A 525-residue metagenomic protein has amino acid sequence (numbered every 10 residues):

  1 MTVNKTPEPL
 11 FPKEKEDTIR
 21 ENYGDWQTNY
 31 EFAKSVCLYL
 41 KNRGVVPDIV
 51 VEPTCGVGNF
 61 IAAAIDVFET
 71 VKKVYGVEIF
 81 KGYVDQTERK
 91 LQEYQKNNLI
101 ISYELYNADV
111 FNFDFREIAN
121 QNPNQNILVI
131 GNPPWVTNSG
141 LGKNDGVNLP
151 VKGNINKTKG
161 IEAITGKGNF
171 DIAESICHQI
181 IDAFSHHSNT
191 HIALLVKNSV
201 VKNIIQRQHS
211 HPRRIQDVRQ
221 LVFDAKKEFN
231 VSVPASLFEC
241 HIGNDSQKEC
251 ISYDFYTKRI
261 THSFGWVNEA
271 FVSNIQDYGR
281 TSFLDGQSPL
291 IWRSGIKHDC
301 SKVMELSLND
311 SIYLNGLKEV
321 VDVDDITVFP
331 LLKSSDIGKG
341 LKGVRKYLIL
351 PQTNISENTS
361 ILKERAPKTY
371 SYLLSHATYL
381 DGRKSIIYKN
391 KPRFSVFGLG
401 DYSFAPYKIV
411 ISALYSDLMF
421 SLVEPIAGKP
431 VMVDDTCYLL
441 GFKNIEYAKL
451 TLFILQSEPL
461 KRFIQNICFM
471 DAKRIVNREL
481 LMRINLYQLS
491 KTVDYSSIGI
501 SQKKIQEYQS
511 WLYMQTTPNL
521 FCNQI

Functional and structural regions predicted by a protein language model:
M1-E69, Y75-K90, D114, K202 (+2 more regions): Class I S-adenosyl-L-methionine
E21-N22, W26-S35, T54-A62, V71-K72 (+3 more regions): Signature of N6-adenine DNA methyltransferases within the class I
Y23, K227-N230, P234-V410, I454 (+4 more regions): C-terminal substrate-recognition regions of SAM-dependent nucleic acid methyltransferases
V45, I100, P123-Q125, I130 (+6 more regions): Short, well-ordered loop/turn elements at secondary-structure boundaries
L91-I118: S-adenosyl-L-methionine
Y415-L418, I445-Y447, S457-K461: Short, charged/polar surface micro-motifs in flexible loops or helix N-caps
S416-V431, R462-D471: Short, ligand-facing micro-motifs at secondary-structure edges
F420-F453: A short beta-sheet element
